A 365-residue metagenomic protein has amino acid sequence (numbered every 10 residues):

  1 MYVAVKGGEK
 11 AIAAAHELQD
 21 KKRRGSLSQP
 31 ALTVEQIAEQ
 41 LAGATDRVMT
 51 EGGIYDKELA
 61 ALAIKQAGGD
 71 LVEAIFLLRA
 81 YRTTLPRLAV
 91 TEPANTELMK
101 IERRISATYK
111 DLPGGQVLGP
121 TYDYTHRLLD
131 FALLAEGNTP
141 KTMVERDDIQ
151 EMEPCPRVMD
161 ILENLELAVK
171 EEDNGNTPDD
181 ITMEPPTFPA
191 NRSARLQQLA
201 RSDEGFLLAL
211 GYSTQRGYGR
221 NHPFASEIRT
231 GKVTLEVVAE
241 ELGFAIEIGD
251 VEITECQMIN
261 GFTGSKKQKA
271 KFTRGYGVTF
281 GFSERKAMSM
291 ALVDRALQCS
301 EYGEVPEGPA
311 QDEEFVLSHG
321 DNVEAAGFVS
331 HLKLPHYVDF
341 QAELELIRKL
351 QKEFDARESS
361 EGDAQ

Functional and structural regions predicted by a protein language model:
M1-M49, M99-G115, G119, D123: N-terminal, Lys/Arg-enriched amphipathic/low-complexity engagement segments that precede the first folded domain
Y2, Y55, Y81, Y109 (+6 more regions): Sequence-level detector for tyrosine residue identity
V5-K6, I12, A31, E92-M99 (+6 more regions): Low-complexity, intrinsically disordered regions enriched in charged/polar residues
G7-G8, D70, D203, G281: Intrinsic-disorder/low-complexity, polar/charged segments
G25, A61, K65-A67, L77 (+11 more regions): Generic detector of ordered, mature protein regions
V34-E58, A63-A89, P93: Hydrophobic alpha-helical segments, chiefly the membrane-spanning helices and signal/signal-anchor peptides
R87, P93-E151: Helix-turn-helix/homeodomain-like alpha-helical modules used for DNA recognition and transcription-factor dimerization
T142-Q365: Acidic, serine/proline-rich low-complexity intrinsically disordered regions
